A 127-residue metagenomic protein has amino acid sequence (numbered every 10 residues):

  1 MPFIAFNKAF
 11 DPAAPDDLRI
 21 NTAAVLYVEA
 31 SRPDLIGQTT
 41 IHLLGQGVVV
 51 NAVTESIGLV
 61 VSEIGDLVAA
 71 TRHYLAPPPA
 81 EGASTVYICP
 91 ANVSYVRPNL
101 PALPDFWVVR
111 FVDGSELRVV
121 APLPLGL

Functional and structural regions predicted by a protein language model:
M1-L127: Acidic, Ser/Thr- and proline-rich intrinsically disordered linker/docking segments of eukaryotic scaffolds
